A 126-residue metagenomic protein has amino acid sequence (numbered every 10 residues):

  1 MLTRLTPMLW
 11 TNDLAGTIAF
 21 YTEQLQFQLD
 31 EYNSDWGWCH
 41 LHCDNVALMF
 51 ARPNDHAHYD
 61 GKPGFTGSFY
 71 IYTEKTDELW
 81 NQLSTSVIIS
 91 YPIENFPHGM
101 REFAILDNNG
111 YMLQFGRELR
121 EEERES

Functional and structural regions predicted by a protein language model:
M1-M8, Q28-E74, E78-L106, R117-S126: Vicinal oxygen chelate
T11-D13: Conserved beta-strand-loop-alpha-helix junction that forms the acyl-donor binding cleft
T17, Y21-T22, L83, D107-G110: Conserved active-site tyrosine of GNAT-family acetyltransferases
M112-F115: Short glycine-/small-residue motifs
